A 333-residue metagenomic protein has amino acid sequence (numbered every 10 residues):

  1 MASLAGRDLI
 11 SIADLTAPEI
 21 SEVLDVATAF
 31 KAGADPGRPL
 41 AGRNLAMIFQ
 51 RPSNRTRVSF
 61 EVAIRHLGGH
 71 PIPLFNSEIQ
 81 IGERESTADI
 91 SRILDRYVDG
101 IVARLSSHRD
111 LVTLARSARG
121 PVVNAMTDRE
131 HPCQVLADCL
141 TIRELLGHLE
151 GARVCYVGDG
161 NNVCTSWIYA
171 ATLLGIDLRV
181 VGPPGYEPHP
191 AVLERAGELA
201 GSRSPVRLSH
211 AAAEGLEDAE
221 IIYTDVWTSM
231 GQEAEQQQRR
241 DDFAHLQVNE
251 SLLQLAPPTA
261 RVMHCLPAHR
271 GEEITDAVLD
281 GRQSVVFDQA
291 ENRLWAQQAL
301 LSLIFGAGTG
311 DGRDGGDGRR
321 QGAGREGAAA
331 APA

Functional and structural regions predicted by a protein language model:
M1-V58, V62, E130: Positively charged, low-complexity intrinsically disordered leader regions
A2, D280-A333: C-terminal helix-to-coil terminal segments
N44-Y97: Active-site cofactor/substrate anionic-group-binding motifs, chiefly glycine- and Lys/Arg-rich phosphate-binding loops
Q50-A63, L146-T224: Glycine-rich phosphate/diphosphate-binding loop of Rossmann-like nucleotide-binding domains
L67, Y97, S117-R119, L174 (+2 more regions): Short, structured coil segments at secondary-structure junctions
S91, D99-A170, H264: Anion-binding alpha/beta catalytic cores of soluble intermediary-metabolism enzymes, centered on
G197-A277: Rossmann-like adenosine-cofactor binding region
